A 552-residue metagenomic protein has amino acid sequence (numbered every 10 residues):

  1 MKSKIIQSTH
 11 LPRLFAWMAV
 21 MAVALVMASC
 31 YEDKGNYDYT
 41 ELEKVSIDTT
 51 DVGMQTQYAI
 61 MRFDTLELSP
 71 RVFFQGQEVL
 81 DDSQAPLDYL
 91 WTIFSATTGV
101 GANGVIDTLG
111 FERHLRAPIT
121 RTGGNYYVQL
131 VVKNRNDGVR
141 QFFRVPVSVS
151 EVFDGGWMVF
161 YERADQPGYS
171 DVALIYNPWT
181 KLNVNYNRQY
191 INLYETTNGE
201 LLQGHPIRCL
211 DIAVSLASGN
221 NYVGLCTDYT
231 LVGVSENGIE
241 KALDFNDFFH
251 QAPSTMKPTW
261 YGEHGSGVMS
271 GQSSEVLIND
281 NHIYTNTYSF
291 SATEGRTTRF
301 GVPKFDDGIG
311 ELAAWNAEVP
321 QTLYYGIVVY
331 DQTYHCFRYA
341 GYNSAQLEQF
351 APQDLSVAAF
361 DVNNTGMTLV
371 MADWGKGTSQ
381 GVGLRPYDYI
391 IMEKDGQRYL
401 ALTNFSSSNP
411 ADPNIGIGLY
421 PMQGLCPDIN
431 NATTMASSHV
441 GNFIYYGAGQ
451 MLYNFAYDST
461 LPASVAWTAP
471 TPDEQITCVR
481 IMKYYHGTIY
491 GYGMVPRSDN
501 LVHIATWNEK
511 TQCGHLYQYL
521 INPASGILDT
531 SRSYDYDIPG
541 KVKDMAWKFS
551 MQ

Functional and structural regions predicted by a protein language model:
K2-I6, Y31-N192, M494-R497, W507-Q552: Acidic/polar, low-complexity intrinsically disordered N-terminal segments immediately downstream of a Sec signal
K2-M18: Bacterial N-terminal signal peptides that target proteins for export
L25-S29: C-terminal motif of bacterial Sec signal peptides marking the signal peptidase cleavage site
F153-V159, N221-V223, R385-I390, G441-I444 (+1 more regions): Entry beta-strands of beta-propeller and related beta-repeat scaffolds
R163-G168, T230-V232, I283, T333-Y334 (+3 more regions): Short glycine/acidic-enriched loop and turn motifs that connect beta-strands
V172, C209-I212, L216, M435-S437 (+2 more regions): Hydrophobic core register within WD40 beta-propeller blades
R188-E200, H205-L210, V214-M435, S459-V465 (+2 more regions): Preference for solvent-exposed, low-hydrophobicity sequence contexts
D395-G514: Intrinsically disordered, low-complexity segments enriched in Gly and acidic/Ser/Thr residues that form flexible
